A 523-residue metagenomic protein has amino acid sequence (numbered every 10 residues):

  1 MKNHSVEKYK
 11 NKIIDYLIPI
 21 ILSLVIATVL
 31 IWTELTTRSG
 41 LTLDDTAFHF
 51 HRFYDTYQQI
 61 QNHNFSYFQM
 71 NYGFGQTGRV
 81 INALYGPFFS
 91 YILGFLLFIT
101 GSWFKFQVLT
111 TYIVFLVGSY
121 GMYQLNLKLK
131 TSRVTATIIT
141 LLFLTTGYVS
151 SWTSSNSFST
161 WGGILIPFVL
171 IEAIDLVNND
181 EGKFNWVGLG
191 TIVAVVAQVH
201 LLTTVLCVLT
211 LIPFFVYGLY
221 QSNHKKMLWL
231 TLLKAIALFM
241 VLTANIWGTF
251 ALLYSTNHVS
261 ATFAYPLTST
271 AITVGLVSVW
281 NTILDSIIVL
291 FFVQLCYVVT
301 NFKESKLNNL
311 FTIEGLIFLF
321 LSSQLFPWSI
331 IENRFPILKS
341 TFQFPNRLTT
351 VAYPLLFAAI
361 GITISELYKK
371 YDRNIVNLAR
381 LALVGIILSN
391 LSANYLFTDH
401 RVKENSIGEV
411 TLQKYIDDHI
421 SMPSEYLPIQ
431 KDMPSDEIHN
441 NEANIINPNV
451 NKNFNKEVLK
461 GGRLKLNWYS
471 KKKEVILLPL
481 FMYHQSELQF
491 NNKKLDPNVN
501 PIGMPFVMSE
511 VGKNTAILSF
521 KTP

Functional and structural regions predicted by a protein language model:
M1-W32: Start-transfer (signal-anchor) and selected internal transmembrane alpha helices of multi-pass inner/ER membrane
K8, S435-P523: Active-site-proximal, structured, solvent-exposed surfaces of multi-pass membrane proteins that position macromolecular
I26-L129, V134-P167: Active-site lumenal/periplasmic loops and adjacent helix-entry segments of GT-C-fold, multi-pass membrane
T28-E34, I60, T135-S154, L242-V259 (+2 more regions): Membrane-interface helix-loop junctions at the exits of transmembrane helices
W161-N179, T210: Specific aromatic-rich, kink-prone transmembrane helix
L176-A194, K225-L233: Short hydrophobic alpha-helices at membrane interfaces in multi-pass membrane enzymes
L206-I236: Perimembrane helix-loop-helix junctions
V241, D285-I317: Hydrophobic, aromatic-rich transmembrane alpha-helices and their immediate juxtamembrane boundary segments
